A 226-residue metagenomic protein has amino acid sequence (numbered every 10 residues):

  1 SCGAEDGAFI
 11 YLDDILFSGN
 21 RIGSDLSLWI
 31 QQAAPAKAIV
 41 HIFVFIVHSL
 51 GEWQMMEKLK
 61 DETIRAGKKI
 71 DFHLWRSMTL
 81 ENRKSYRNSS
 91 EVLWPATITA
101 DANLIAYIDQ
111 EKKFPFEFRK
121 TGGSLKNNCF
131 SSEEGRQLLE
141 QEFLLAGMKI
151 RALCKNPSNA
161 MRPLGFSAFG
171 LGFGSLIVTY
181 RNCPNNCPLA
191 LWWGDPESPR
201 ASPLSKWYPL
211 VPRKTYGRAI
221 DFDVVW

Functional and structural regions predicted by a protein language model:
C2-E5: A short acidic-Thr-Gly-centered motif at the start of a beta-strand
A8-I10, H41: Structural motif
L12-R21: Ser/Thr-glycine-rich phosphate-binding loops at phosphate-binding pockets of nucleotides, nucleotide cofactors
S27-W226: PRPP-dependent phosphoribosyltransferase catalytic core
